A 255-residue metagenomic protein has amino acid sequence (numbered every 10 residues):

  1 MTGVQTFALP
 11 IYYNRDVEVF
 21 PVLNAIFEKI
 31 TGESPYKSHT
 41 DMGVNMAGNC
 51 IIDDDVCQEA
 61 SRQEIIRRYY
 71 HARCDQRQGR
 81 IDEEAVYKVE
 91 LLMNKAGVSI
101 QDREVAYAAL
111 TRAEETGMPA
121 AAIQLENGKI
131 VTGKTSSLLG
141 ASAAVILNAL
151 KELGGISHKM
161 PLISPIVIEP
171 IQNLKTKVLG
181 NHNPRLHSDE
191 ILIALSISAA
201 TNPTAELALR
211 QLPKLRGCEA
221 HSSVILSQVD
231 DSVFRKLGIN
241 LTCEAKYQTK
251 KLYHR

Functional and structural regions predicted by a protein language model:
T2-L9: Short, small-residue-biased leader/transition segments that mark boundaries at the very start of proteins
G3, I81-V86, A122-N127, P184-H187: Short amphipathic alpha-helical segments, especially helix-boundary/capping motifs
G3, K95-G97, G155, G217 (+1 more regions): Glycine-centered secondary-structure boundary/capping sites
P10-N24, T31-D53, Q63-R68, G79 (+5 more regions): C-terminal binding/interaction regions
Y12-Y13, Y70-D75, V89-N183, N202: Conserved mixed alpha/beta catalytic, RNA-binding, or beta-rich assembly cores of soluble enzyme, regulatory
